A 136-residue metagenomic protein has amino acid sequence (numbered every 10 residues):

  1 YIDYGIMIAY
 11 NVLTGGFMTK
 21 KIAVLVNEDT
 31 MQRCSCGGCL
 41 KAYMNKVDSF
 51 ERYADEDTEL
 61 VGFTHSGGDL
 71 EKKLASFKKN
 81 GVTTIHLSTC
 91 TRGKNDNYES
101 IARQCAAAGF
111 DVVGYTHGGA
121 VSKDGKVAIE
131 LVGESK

Functional and structural regions predicted by a protein language model:
Y1-F17: Short, Lys/Arg-enriched N-terminal segments with co-localized hydrophobic residues within the first ~10-30 amino acids
M7, E59-V61, D111: Flanking helices and flexible, charged tails adjoining ferredoxin-like Fe-S electron-transfer domains in multi-subunit
M18-F77, S88-N97, G118, V127-A128 (+1 more regions): Conserved mixed alpha/beta catalytic, RNA-binding, or beta-rich assembly cores of soluble enzyme, regulatory
N80: Active-site charged/polar residues at nucleotide-handling catalytic sites that mediate phosphoryl, nucleotidyl
T83-T84: Structural motif
S100, Q104-K136: Ser/Thr/Gly-rich flexible loops in soluble cytosolic domains mediating phosphotransfer, phosphorylation
